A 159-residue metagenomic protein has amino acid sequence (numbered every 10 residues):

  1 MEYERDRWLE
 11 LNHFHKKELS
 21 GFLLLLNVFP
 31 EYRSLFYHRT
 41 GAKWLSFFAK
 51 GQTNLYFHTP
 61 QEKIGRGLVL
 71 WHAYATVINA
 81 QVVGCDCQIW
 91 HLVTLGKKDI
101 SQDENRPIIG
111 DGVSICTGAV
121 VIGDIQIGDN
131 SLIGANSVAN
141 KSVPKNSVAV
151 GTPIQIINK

Functional and structural regions predicted by a protein language model:
M1-T53: Terminal amphipathic alpha-helical/low-complexity segments used for targeting or macromolecular assembly
R39, K43-S46, Q88-H91, K98-D99: Extended, non-globular alpha-helical segments
T53, T59-Q61, G65-G67, W71-Y74 (+11 more regions): Left-handed beta-helix
